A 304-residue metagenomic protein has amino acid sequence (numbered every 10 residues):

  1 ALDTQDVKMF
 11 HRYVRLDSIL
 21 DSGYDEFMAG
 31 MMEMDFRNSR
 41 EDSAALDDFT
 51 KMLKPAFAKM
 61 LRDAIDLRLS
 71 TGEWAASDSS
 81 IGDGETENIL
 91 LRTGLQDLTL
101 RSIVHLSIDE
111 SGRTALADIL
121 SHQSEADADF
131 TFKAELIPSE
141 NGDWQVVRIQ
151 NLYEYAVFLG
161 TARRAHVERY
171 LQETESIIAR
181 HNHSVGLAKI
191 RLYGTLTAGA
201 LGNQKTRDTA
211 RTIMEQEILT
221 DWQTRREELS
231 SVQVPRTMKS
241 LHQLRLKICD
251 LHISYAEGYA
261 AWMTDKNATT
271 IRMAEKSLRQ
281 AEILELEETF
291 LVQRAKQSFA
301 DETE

Functional and structural regions predicted by a protein language model:
A1-M9, W262-T269: Short helix-adjacent coil turns
T4-M32: Short extracytoplasmic
Y13-V14, W222, R226, E275-L278: Inward-facing hydrophobic residues that define packing positions of alpha-helical scaffold repeats
D35-A126, V234-K247, S254-E257: Surface-exposed, charged secondary-structure patches
D78-S79, N88-A165, T289-S298: Short beta-strand edge/turn micro-motifs at domain boundaries
I119, F132-P138, R148-Y153, V232-Y259 (+1 more regions): Mature extracytoplasmic/lumenal regions of exported proteins
R163, V167-R211, D250-E304: C-terminal amphipathic alpha-helix
Q216-L246, R294-T303: Short, solvent-exposed, charged loop/turn and helix-capping segments that join or cap alpha-helices on peripheral
